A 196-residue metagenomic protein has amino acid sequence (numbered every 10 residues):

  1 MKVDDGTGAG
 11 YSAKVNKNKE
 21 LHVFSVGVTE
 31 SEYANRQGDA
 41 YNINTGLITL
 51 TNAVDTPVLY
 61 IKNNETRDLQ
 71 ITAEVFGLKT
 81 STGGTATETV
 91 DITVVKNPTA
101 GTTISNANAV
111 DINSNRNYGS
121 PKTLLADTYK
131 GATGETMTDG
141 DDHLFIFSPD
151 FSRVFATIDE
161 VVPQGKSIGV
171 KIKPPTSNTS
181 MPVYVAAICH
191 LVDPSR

Functional and structural regions predicted by a protein language model:
M1-T89, P98-T102, N106-N108, A126-T133 (+4 more regions): Extended, low-complexity segments enriched in Ser/Thr/Gly and acidic residues that occur primarily in surface-exposed
G10-K14, V26, N115, P149 (+1 more regions): Compositionally biased regions
K19, F151, Q164-K166: Surface-exposed loop/turn positions
D55, G119, F147, I172-K173 (+2 more regions): Selective for proline/serine-rich intrinsically disordered segments in cytosolic/nuclear regulatory regions
T56-V58, A73, L144, S152-F155 (+1 more regions): Intrinsic-disorder/low-complexity, polar/charged segments enriched in Ser/Thr/Lys/Arg/Asp/Glu/Gln
L69-A73, D159-S177: Noncatalytic modules at the cell exterior or secretory-pathway interfaces, chiefly beta-strand-rich lectin/adhesion
N113-E160: Extended, solvent-exposed segments with strong compositional bias
